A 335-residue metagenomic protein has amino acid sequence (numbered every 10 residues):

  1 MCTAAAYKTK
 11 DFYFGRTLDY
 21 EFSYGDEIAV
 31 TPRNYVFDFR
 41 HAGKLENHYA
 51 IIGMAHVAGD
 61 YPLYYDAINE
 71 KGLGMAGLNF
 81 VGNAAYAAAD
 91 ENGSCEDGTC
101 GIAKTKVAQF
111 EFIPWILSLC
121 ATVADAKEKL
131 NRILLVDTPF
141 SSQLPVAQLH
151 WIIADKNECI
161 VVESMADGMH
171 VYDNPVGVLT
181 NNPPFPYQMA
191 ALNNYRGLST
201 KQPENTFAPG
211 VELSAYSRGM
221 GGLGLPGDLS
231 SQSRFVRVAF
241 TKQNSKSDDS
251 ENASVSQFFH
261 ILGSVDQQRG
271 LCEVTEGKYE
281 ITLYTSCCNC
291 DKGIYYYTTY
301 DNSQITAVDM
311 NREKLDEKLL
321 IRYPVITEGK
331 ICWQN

Functional and structural regions predicted by a protein language model:
M1-K104, D137, I326, N335: A contiguous strand-loop segment
M1-Y13, E27, T138-P139, V146-A147 (+2 more regions): C-terminus-biased signal that marks the final domain/tail of proteins
G15, A76-G77, E163, Y296-T298: Beta-strand residues in well-ordered beta-sheet regions across diverse protein folds
Y20-F22, V81-N83, D167-H170, D301-I305: Short, surface-exposed beta-strand-loop junctions and turns on beta-sheet-rich folds
I52, I68, I160-S164, S286: Broad, structure-driven detector of short, well-ordered beta-strand segments within folded domains
V81, S94-C95, I102-V136, F235-Q267: Alpha/propeptide regions of enzymes that mature by internal proteolysis
V123, K127-E163: Aromatic- and glycine-enriched pocket-lining scaffold segments that form the walls of small-molecule binding clefts
C159, E163-G168, D173: Aromatic/basic-lined ligand-recognition segments that form π-stacking hydrophobic pockets flanked by Lys/Arg to engage
